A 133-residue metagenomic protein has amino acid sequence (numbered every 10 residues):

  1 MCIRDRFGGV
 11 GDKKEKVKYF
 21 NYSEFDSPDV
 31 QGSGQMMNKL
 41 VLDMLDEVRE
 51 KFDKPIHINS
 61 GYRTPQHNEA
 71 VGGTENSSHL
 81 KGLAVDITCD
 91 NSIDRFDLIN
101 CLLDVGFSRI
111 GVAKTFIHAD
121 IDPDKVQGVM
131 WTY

Functional and structural regions predicted by a protein language model:
M1-I3: Short, small-residue-biased leader/transition segments that mark boundaries at the very start of proteins
R6: Periplasmic peptidoglycan-binding/tethering modules of Gram-negative envelope proteins
G11-G32, H79: Acidic/histidine-rich, surface-exposed loop or edge segments in extracytoplasmic proteins
D29-M37, T88: Second-shell loop/turn segments in exported
M37-M44, D94, L98: Stable alpha-helical elements in mature extracytoplasmic
L42-G72: Extended, low-complexity, intrinsically disordered C-terminal regulatory tails of eukaryotic serine/threonine kinases
N76, L80-K81, V85-Y133: Catalytic cores and adjacent binding grooves of peptidoglycan-active enzymes
